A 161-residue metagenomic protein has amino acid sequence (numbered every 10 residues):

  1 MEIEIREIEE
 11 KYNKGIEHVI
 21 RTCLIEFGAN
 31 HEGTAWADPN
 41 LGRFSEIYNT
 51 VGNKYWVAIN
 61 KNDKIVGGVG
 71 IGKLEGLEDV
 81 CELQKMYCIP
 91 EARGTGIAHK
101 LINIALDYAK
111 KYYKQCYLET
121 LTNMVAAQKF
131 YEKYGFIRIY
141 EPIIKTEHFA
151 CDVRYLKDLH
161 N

Functional and structural regions predicted by a protein language model:
I3, E7-Q84, I89-P90, I102-I104 (+3 more regions): Acetyl-CoA-dependent GNAT
N53, Y113-K114: Short, high-confidence coil segments that cap the C-terminus of an alpha-helix and link into the following beta-strand
E78, G96, A126: Residues that form or flank phosphate/diphosphate-binding pockets in enzymes that use nucleotide phosphates
I89-E91, T95, T122-N123: Active-site acidic-Proline motif in GNAT/NAT acetyltransferases
H99: Residues forming the Rossmann-fold NAD(P)(H) cofactor-binding site
K114-N161: C-terminal "cap" of GNAT-fold acetyltransferases
